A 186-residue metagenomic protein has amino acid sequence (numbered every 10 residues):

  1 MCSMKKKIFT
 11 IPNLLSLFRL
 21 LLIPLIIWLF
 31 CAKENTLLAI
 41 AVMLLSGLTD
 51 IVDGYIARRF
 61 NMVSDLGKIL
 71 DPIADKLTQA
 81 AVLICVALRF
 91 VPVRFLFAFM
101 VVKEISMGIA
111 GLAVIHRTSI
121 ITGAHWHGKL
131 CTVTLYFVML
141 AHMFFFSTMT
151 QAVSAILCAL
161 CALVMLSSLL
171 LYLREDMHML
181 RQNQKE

Functional and structural regions predicted by a protein language model:
M1-E186: Alpha-helical transmembrane bundles and membrane-interface segments of multipass inner-membrane proteins
